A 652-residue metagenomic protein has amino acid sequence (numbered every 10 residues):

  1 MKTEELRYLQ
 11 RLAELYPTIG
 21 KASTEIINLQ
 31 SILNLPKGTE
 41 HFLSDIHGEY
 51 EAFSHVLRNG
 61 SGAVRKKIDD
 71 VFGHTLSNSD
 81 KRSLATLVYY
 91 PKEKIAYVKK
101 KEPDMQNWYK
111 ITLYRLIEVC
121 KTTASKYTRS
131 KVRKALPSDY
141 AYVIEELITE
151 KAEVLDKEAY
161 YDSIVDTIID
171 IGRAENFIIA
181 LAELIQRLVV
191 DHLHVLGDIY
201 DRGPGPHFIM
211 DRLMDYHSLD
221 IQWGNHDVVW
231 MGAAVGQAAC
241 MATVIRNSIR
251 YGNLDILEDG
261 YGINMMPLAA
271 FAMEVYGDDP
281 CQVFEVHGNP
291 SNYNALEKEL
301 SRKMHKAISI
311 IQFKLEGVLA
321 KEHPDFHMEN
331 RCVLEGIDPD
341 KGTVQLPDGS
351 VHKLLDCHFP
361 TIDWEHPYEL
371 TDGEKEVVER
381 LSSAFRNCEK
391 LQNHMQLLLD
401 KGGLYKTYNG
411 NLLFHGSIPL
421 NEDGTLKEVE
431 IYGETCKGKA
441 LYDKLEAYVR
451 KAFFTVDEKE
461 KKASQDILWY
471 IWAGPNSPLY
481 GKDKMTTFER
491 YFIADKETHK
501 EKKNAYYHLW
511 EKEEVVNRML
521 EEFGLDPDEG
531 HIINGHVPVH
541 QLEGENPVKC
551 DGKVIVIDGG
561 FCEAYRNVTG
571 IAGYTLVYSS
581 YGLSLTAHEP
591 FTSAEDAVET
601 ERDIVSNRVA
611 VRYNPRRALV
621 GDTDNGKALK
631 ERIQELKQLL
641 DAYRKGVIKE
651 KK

Functional and structural regions predicted by a protein language model:
M1-K652: Feature recognizes metal-dependent phosphohydrolase scaffolds
